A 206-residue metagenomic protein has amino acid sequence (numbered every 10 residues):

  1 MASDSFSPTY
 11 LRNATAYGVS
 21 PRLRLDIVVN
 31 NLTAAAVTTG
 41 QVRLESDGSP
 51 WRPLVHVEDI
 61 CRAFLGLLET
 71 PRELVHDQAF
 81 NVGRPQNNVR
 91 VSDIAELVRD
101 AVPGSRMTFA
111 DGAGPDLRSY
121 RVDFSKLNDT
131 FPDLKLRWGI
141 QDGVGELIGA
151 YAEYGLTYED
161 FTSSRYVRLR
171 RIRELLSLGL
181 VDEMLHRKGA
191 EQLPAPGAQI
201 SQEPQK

Functional and structural regions predicted by a protein language model:
M1-R12, A36-T38: Active-site Tyr-X1-5-Lys
S3-F6, P21, R99-G104: Proline-centered turn/helix-capping motifs that create local helix->coil transitions or kinks
F6-I27: Flexible, glycine-rich beta-alpha linker
A36, G40, E45-K206: C-terminal substrate-binding subdomain of Rossmann-fold SDR/epimerase-dehydratase oxidoreductases
